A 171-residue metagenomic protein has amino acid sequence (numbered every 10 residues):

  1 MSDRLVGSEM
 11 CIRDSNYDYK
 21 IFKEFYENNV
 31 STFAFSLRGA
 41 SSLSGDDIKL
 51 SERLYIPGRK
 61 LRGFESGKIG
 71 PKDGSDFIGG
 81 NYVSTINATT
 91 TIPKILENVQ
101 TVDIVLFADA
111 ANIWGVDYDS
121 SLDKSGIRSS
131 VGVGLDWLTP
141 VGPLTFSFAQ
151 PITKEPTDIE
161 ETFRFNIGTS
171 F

Functional and structural regions predicted by a protein language model:
V6-E9, R13-V102, L106-A110, W114-V116 (+2 more regions): C-terminal outer-membrane beta-barrel translocator/porin domains of Gram-negative envelope proteins and their
T89-T91, R128-D136: Short glycine-rich, acidic/polar surface loops and turns
V105-F107, P143-A149: Conserved active-site loop/cleft motifs that coordinate metal ions or position small ligands
A110-S130: Outer-membrane beta-barrel transmembrane domain signature
R128, S147-A149, I159-F163: Short beta-alpha connecting loops at secondary-structure transitions that line or flank enzyme active sites
L135-G142, E160-F171: Outer-membrane beta-barrel "beta-signal"
Q150-K154: A short, acidic, flexible beta-alpha connecting loop/helix-capping segment that sits on the rim of active
